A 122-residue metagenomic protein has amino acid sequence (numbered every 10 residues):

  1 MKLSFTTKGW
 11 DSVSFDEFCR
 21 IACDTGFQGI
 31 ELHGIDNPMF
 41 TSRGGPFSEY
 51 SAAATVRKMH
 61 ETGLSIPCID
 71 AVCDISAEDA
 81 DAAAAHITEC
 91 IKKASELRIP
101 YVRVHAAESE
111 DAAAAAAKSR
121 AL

Functional and structural regions predicted by a protein language model:
L3-T7, I30-L32, I66-A71, V102-V104: Hydrophobic faces of well-ordered beta-strands that scaffold small-molecule active sites in alpha/beta enzyme cores
T6-T7, R43-G44, E78-D79, D111: A generic structural signal for short
W10: Hydrophobic pocket-lining residues within nucleotide cofactor-binding pockets
D16-D36, K93-R98: Catalytic domains of carbohydrate-active enzymes, especially glycoside hydrolases
D16-E17, A53-S65, C73-L122: Active-site acidic/histidine proton-transfer and metal-coordination neighborhood in alpha/beta enzyme cores
E31-H60, A107-E110: Glycine-rich, proline-tolerant flexible connector loops at the mouths of alpha/beta enzymes
I35-S42, C68-S76: Glycine-/proline-rich flexible loop or hinge segments
